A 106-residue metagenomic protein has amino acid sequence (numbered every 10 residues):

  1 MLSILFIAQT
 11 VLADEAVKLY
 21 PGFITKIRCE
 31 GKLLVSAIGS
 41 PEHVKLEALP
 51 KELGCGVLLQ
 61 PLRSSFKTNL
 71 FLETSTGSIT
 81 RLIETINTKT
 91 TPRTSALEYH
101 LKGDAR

Functional and structural regions predicted by a protein language model:
V11-R106: A general "mature secreted/periplasmic domain" signal
